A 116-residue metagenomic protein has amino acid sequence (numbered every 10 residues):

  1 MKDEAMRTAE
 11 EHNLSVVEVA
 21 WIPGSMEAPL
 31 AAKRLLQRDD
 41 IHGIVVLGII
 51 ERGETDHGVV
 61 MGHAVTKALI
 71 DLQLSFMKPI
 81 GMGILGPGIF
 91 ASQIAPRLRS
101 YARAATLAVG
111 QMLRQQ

Functional and structural regions predicted by a protein language model:
M1-P23: Glycine-rich phosphate/diphosphate-binding loop of Rossmann-like nucleotide-binding domains
E10, L36-Q37, L74, R114: Residue-level signal for alpha-helix termini/capping positions
S15, D39-G43, S75-G81: Short coil/turn connectors at secondary-structure junctions
W21, G43, L72: Active-site cofactor/substrate anionic-group-binding motifs, chiefly glycine- and Lys/Arg-rich phosphate-binding loops
I22, I49-I50, I84-G88: Short, ordered loop/turn segments at secondary-structure junctions
E27-A68: Glycine-rich phosphate-binding loop
G58-V59, V65-Q116: C-terminal binding/interaction regions
